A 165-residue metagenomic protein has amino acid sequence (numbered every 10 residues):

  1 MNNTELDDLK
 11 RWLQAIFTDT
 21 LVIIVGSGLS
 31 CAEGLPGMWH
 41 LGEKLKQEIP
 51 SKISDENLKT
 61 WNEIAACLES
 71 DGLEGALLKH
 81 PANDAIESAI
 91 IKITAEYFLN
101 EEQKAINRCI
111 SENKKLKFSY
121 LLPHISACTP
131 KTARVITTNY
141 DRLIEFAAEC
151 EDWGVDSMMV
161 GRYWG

Functional and structural regions predicted by a protein language model:
M1-G165: Conserved catalytic-core helix/loop/strand module for nucleotide-ribose chemistry
